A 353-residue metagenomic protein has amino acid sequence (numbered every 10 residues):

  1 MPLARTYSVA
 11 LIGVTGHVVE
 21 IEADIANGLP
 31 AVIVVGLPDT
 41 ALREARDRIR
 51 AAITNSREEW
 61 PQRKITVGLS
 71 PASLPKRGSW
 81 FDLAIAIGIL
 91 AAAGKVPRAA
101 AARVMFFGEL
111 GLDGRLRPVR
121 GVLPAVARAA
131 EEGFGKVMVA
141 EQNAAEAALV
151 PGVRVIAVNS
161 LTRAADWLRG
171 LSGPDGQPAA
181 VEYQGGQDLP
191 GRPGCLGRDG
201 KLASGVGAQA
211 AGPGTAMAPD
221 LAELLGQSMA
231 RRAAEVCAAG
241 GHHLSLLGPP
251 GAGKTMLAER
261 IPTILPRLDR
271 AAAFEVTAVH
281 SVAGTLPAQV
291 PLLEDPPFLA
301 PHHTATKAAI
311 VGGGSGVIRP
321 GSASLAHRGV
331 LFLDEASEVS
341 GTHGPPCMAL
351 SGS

Functional and structural regions predicted by a protein language model:
M1-S245, P249-M256, S340: Peripheral, non-AAA+ core regions of ATP-driven protein-machinery
R46, R77, F81-L90, F274-A288 (+1 more regions): Conserved P-loop/Walker A NTP-binding site and adjacent catalytic elements of P-loop NTPases
R48, A52, I85, A125-R128 (+5 more regions): Alpha-helical scaffold elements adjacent to nucleotide-binding pockets in ATP/GTP-utilizing enzyme cores
G94-K95, G284, R328: Short glycine-centered helix-capping/turn motifs at secondary-structure transition points
F107, V158, V311, F332-D334: Hydrophobic residues in beta-strands of the RecA-like P-loop NTPase core, especially within AAA+ ATPase
E235, P291-L292, P296-P297, A308-L331: Conserved alpha-helical scaffold flanking the Walker A/P-loop in AAA+ ATPase domains
S245-V290: Walker A/P-loop
H302, I318-G352: Conserved AAA+/SF3 P-loop NTPase catalytic/coupling segment centered on the Walker-B
